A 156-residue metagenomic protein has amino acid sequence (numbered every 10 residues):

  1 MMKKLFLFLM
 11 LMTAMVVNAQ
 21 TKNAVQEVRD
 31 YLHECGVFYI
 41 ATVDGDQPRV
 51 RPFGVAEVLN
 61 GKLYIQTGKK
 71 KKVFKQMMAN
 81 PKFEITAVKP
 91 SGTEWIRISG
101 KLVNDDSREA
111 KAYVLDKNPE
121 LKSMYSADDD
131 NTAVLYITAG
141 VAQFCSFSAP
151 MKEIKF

Functional and structural regions predicted by a protein language model:
M1-T21: Bacterial Sec-dependent N-terminal signal peptides
T21-D30: Short, basic/aromatic recognition patches
D30-G45, F83-A87: A short, Trp-centered hydrophobic/proline-enriched beta-strand micro-motif
D44, K69, K89, L102 (+1 more regions): A mature extracytoplasmic/lumenal domain signature
G54-E57, L102: Short, exposed beta-strand/loop patches in secreted or surface proteins that constitute
A56-S91: A short mixed-secondary-structure module that forms the rim of ligand-binding clefts
A79-F83, E94-V103: Active-site-adjacent structural patch at catalytic or cofactor/ligand-binding sites
R97-F156: Charged, gly/pro-rich active-site loop segments
